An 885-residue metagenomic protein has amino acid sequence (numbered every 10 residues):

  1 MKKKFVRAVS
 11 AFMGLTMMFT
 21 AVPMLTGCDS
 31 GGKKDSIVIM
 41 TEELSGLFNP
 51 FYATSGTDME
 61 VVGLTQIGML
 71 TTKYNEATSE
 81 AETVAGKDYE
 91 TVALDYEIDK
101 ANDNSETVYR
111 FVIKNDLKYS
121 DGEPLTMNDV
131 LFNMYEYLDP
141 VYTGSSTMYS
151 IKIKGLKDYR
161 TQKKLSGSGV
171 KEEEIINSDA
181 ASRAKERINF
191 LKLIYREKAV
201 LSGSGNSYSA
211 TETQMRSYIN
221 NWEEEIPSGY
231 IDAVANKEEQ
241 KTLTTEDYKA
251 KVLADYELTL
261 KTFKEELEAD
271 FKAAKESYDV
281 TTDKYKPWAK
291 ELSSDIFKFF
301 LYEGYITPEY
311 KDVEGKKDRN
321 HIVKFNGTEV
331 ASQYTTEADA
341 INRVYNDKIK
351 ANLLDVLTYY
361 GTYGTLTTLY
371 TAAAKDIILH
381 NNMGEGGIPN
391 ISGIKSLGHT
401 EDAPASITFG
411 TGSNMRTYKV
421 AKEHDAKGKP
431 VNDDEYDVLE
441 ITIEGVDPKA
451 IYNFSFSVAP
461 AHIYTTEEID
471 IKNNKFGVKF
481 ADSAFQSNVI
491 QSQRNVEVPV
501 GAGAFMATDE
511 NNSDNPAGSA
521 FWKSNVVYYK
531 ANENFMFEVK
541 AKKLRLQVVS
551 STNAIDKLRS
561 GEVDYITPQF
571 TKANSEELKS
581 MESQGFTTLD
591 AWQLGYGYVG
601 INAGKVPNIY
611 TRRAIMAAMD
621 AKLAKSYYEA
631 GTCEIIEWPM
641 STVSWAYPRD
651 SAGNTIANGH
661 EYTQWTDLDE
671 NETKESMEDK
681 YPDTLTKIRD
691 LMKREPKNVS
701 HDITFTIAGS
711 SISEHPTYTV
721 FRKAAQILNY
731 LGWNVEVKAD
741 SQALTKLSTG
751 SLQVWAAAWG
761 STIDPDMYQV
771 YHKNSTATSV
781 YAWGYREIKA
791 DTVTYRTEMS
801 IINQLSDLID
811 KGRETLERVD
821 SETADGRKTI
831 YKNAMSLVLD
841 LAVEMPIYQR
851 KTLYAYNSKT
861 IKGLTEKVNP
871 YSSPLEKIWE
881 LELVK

Functional and structural regions predicted by a protein language model:
F19-D35: Sec-dependent signal peptide cleavage junction
M40-S105, V112: N-terminal lobe/hinge region of extracytoplasmic solute-binding protein
G56, V61, G445-P448, Y452 (+4 more regions): Detector for C-terminal structural segments
Y74, Y436, G445-D447, S455-V539 (+1 more regions): Gly/Pro-rich hinge or "lid" segments in bacterial periplasmic/extracellular proteins
T143, T147, K152, F570-D683 (+2 more regions): Local pocket/hinge segments that shape ligand/substrate recognition
L193-E265, D270-V280, D312-G315, K324-G327 (+11 more regions): Extracytoplasmic/peripheral linker and loop segments enriched in polar/acidic and small residues with frequent Thr/Pro
M506-T508, P516-F521, Y528-K530, P607-Y730 (+3 more regions): Append "and occasionally in soluble cytosolic enzymes with long acidic Gly/Pro-rich linkers
N525, Y529-E577: Ligand-site clamp/hinge motif
